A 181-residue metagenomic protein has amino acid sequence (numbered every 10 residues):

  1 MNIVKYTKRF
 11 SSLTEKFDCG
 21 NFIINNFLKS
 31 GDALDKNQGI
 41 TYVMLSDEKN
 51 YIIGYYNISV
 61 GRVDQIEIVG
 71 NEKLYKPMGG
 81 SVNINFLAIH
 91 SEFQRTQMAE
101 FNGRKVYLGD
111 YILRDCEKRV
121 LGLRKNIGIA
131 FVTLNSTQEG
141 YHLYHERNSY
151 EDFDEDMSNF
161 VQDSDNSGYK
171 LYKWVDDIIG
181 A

Functional and structural regions predicted by a protein language model:
M1-G103, Y111, D115-T137, H142-A181: Non-catalytic substrate-recognition and accessory regions of acyl/acetyltransferase enzymes
